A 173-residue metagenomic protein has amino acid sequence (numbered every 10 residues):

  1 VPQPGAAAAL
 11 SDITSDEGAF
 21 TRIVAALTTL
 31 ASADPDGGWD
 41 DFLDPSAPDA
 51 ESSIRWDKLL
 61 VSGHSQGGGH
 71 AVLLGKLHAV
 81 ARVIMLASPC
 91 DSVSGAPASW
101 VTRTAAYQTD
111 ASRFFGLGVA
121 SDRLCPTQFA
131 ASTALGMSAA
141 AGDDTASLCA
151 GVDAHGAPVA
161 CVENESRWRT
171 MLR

Functional and structural regions predicted by a protein language model:
V1-S52: Alpha/beta-hydrolase active-site loop
D49-S52, A71-L73, R103-A105: Short, flexible, glycine/charge-rich loop motifs used to bind or transfer phosphoryl groups or to couple energy/partner
I54-D57: Short helix-loop-beta connector
L60-G67, A71: Gly/Ala-rich beta-loop-alpha elbow adjacent to hydrolase catalytic centers
L73-R82: Conserved hydrolase catalytic core segment
A81-L172: The feature captures the conserved acid-bearing segment of alpha/beta-hydrolase catalytic domains
